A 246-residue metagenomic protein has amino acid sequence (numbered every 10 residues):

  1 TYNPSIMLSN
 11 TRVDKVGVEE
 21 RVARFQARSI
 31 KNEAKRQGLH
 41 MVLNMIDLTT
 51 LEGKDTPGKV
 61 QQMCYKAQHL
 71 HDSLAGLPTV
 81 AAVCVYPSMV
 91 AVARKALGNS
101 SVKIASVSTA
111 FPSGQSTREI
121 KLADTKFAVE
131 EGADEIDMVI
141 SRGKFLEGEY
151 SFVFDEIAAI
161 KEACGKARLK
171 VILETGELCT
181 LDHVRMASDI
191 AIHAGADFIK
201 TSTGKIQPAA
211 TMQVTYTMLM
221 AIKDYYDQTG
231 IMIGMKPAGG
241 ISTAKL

Functional and structural regions predicted by a protein language model:
T1-N44: Charged, compositionally biased N-terminal leader segments and the immediate start of the first structured element
E33-M41, K54-P78, S88-M235, T243-L246: Alpha/beta enzyme core
L51: A short, histidine- and acid-enriched strand-loop-helix "catalytic/donor-clamping" loop that lines the nucleotide-sugar
